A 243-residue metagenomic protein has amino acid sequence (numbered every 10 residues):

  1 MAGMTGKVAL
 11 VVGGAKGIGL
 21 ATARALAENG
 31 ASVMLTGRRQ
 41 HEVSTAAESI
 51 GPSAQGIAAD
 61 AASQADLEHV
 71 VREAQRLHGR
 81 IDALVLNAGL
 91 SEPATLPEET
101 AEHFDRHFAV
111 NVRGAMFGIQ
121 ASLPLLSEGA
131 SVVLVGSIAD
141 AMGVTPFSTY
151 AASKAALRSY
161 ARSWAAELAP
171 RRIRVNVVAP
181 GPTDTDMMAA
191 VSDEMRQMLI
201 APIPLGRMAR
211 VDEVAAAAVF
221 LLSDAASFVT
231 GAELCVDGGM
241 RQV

Functional and structural regions predicted by a protein language model:
A15-K16: Conserved glycine-rich cofactor-binding loop
V85, A169, R174, V229-G231: Short, small/polar-rich loop/turn modules that mediate ligand/substrate recognition or access, typified
T95-L96, T100-F108, M188, L199: Substrate-binding pocket helix/loop in short-chain dehydrogenase/reductase
I119, S153, A161: Active-site helix of classical SDR
P124-L125, A166-P170, S227: Alpha-helical segment proximal to the catalytic Tyr-Lys
S137: Residue(s) in the substrate-gating loop at a strand-loop-helix junction that position the organic substrate next
M142, V219, T230-V243: Short C-terminal tail/terminal secondary-structure segment of NAD(P)H-dependent dehydrogenase/reductase domains
